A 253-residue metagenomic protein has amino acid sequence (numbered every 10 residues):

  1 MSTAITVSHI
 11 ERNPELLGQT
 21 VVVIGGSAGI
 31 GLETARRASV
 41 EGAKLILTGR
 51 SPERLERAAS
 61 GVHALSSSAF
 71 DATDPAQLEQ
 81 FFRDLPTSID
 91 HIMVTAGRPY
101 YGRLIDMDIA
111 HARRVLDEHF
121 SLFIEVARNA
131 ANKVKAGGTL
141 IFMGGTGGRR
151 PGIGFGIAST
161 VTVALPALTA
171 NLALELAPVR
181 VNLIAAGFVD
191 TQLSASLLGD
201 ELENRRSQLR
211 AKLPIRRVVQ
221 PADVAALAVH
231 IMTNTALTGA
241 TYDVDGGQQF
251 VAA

Functional and structural regions predicted by a protein language model:
S27-A28: Conserved glycine-rich cofactor-binding loop
G61-A76: Rossmann-fold cofactor-recognition segment
M93-G102, G246-G247: Conserved NAD(P)H cofactor-binding loop of Rossmann-fold oxidoreductase domains
R103-L104, H111-L116, R205, L209: Substrate-binding pocket helix/loop in short-chain dehydrogenase/reductase
V115-L116, L122-E125, T139-A177, F188-V189: Catalytic loop of short-chain dehydrogenase/reductase
P166, E175-D190, S194, L237-V244: Conserved Rossmann-fold SDR core element
V189-K212, A253: A glycine/serine/threonine-rich, flexible loop-to-helix segment that serves as the NAD(P) cofactor-binding "lid"
R217-V244, Q249: C-terminal substrate-recognition "lid" of short-chain dehydrogenase/reductases
